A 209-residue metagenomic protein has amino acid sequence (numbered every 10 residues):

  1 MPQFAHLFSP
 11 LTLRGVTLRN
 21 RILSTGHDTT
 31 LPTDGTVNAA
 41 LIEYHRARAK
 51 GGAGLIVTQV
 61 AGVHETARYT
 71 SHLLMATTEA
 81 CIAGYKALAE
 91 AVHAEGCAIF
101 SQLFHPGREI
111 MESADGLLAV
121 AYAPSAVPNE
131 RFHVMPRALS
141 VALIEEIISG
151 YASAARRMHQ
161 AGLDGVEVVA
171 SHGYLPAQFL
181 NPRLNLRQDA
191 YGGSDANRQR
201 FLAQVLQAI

Functional and structural regions predicted by a protein language model:
M1-A208: Flavin-dependent oxidoreductase catalytic cores
